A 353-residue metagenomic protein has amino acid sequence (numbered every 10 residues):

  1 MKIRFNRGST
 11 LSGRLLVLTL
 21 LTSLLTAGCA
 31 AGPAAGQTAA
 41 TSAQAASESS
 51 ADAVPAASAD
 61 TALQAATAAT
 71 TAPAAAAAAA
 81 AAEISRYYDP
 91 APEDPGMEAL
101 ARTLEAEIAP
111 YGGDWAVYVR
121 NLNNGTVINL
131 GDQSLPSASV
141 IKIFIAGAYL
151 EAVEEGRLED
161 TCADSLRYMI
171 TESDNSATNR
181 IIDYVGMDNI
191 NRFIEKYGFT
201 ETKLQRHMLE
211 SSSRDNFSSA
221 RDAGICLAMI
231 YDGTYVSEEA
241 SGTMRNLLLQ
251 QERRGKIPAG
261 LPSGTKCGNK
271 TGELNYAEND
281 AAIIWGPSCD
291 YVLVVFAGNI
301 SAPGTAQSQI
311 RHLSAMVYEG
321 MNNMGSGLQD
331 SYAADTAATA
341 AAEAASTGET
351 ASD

Functional and structural regions predicted by a protein language model:
G8-A34: Sec-dependent N-terminal signal peptides of Gram-positive bacterial secreted proteins and lipoproteins
C29-E107, Y111, V127, M229 (+2 more regions): Structured C-terminal helix/loop/strand segments within mature extracytoplasmic catalytic/sensor domains
A106, P110-S134, R157: Short, conserved catalytic-motif segment at the N-terminal edge
L122-T126, T161-D174, V185-G186, A333-D335: Acidic helix-start/capping segments at beta-turn-to-alpha-helix junctions
G125, S134-L158, M169, L293: Active-site SXXK
E151-Y168, N191, S237-S241: Short, well-structured active-site flanking segments
I182-Y235: Mid-domain, small-residue-enriched loop/turn segments at the edges of structured enzyme/sensor domains
N216-L274: A conserved catalytic-loop motif detector
